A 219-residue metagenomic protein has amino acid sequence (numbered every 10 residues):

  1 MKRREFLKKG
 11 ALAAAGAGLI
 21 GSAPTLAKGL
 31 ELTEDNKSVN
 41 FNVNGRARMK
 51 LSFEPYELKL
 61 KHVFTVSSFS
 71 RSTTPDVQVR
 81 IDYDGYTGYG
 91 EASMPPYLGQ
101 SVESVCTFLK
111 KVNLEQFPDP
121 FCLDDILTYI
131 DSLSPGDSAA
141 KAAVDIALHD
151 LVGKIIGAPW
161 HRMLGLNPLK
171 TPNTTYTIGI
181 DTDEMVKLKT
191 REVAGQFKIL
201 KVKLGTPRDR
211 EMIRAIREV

Functional and structural regions predicted by a protein language model:
M1-L7: Twin-arginine (Tat) signal peptide motif
L7-A27: N-terminal export signals
K9, Y129, L188-K189: Generic alpha-helical secondary-structure signal
S22-K61: C-terminal segment of N-terminal export signals and the immediately downstream linker at the start of the mature
F41-F53, F69, I81-D82, T87-I156: Metal- or metallocofactor-binding catalytic centers and their adjacent structured scaffolds across diverse enzyme
V63-S68: Short, P/G- and charge-enriched loop/turn segments at secondary-structure junctions
T74-D76, K154: Conserved N-terminal beta1-alpha1 strand-loop-helix module at the mouth
W160-V219: Metal-dependent enolase-superfamily TIM-barrel catalytic cores that perform enediolate-based chemistry
